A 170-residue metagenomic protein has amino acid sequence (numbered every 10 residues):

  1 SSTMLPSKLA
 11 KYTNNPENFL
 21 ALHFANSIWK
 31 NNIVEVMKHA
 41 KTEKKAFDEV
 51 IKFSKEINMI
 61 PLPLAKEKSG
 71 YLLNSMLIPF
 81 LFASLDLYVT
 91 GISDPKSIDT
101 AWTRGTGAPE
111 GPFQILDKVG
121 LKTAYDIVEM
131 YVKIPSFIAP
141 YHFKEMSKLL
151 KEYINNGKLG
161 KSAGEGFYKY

Functional and structural regions predicted by a protein language model:
S1-K66, G70-N74: Rossmann-fold dinucleotide-binding core
T3-M4, N31, P79-F82, K96 (+1 more regions): A generic alpha-helix surface/boundary motif
K44-E49, K55-K68, L85, V89-Y170: NAD(P)-dependent Rossmann-like dehydrogenase/reductase catalytic/cofactor-binding core
S75-F80, R104-G107: Short acidic alpha-helix initiation/capping motifs at coil-to-helix transition points, especially at protein N-termini
